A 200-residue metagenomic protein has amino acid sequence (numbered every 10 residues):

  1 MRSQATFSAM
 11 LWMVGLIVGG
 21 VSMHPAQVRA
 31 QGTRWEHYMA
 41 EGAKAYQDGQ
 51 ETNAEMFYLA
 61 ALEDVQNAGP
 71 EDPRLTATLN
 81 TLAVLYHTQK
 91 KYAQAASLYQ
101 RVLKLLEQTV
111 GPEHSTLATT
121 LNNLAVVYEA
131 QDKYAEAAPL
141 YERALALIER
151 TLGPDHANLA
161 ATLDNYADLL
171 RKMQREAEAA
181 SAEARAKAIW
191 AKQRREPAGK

Functional and structural regions predicted by a protein language model:
S8-S22: Bacterial N-terminal signal peptides
G32, G69-T76, V110-A118, L152-A160 (+1 more regions): Helix N-cap/loop-to-helix boundary motif
E36-G49, P73-T88, Y99, S115-A130 (+1 more regions): Conserved alpha-helical positions within TPR/SEL1-like repeat arrays
L62-D64, L103-Q108, L145-E149, K187-A188: Amphipathic alpha-helical segments of tetratricopeptide repeats
L169-K200: Terminal, low-structured helical/coil segments at or just beyond the last alpha-helical repeat
